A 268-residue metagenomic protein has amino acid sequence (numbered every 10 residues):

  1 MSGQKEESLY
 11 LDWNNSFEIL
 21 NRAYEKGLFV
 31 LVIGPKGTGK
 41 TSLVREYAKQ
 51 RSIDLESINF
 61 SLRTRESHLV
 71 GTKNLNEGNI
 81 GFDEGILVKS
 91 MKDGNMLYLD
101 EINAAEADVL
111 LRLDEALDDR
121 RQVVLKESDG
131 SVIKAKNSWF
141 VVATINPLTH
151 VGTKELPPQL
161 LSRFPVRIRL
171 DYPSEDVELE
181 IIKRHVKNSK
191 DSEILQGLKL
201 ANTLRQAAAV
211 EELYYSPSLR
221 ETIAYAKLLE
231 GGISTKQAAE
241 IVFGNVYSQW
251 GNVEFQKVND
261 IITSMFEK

Functional and structural regions predicted by a protein language model:
M1-K268: C-terminal regulatory/interaction module of P-loop NTP-utilizing enzymes
